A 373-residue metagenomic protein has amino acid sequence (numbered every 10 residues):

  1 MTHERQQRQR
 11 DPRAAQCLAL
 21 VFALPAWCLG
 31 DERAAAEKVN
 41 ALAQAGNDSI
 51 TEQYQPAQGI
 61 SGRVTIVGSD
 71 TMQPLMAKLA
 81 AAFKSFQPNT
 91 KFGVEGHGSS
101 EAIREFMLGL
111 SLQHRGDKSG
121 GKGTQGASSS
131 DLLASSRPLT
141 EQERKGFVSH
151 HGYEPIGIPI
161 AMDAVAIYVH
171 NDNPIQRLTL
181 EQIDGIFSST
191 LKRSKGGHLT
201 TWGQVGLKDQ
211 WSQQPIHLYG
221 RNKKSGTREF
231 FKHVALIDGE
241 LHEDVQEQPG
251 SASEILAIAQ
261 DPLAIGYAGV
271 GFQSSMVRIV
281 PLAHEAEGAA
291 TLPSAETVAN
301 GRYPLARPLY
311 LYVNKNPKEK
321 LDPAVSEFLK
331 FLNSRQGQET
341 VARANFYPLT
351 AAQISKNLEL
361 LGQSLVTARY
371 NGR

Functional and structural regions predicted by a protein language model:
M1-P12: N-terminal secretory signal peptides that target proteins for export/translocation
D11-A14, P215: Structural motif marking the loop-to-transmembrane transition
Q16-A26: Bacterial N-terminal signal peptides
D31-R373: Flexible loop/hinge segments at secondary-structure junctions
